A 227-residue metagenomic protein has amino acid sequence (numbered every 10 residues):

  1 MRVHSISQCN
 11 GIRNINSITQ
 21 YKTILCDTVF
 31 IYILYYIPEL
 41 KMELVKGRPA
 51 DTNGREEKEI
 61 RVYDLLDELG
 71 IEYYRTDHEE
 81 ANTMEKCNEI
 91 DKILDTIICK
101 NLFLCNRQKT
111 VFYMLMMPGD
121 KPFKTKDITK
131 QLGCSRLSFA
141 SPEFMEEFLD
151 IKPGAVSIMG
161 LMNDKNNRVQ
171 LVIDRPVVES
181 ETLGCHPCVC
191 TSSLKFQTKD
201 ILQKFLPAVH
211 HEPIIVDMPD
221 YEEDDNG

Functional and structural regions predicted by a protein language model:
M1-V3, M42: PEST-like, low-complexity acidic/proline-rich intrinsically disordered segments, predominantly at protein N-termini
V3-Y21, L25-L34: N-terminal amphipathic/hydrophobic targeting modules at extreme N-termini, encompassing cleavable Sec/SRP-type signal
T28-F30, Y36-G227: Extended, low-hydrophobicity, polar/charged segments
